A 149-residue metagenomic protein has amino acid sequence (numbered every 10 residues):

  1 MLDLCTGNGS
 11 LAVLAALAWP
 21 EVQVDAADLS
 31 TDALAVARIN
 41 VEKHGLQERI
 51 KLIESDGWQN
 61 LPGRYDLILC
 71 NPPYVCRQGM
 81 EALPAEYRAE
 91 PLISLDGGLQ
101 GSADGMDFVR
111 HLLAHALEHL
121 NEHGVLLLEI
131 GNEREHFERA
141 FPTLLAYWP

Functional and structural regions predicted by a protein language model:
M1-A82: Conserved SAM/SAH cofactor-binding pocket of Class I
D3-G9, P73, G98-G105, G124 (+1 more regions): Glycine-centered flexibility sites
A18, P84-Y87, L144: Glycine-rich, phosphate-binding/catalytic loops in enzymes
K51-I53, I93, Y147: Structural signal for short hydrophobic segments within the conserved structured cores of catalytic domains across
P62, E86, E138-R139: Short Asp/Glu-rich motifs
P73-D107: Mobile active-site "lid"/loop adjacent to the S-adenosyl-L-methionine
S102-P149: Conserved Class I SAM-dependent methyltransferase catalytic core
